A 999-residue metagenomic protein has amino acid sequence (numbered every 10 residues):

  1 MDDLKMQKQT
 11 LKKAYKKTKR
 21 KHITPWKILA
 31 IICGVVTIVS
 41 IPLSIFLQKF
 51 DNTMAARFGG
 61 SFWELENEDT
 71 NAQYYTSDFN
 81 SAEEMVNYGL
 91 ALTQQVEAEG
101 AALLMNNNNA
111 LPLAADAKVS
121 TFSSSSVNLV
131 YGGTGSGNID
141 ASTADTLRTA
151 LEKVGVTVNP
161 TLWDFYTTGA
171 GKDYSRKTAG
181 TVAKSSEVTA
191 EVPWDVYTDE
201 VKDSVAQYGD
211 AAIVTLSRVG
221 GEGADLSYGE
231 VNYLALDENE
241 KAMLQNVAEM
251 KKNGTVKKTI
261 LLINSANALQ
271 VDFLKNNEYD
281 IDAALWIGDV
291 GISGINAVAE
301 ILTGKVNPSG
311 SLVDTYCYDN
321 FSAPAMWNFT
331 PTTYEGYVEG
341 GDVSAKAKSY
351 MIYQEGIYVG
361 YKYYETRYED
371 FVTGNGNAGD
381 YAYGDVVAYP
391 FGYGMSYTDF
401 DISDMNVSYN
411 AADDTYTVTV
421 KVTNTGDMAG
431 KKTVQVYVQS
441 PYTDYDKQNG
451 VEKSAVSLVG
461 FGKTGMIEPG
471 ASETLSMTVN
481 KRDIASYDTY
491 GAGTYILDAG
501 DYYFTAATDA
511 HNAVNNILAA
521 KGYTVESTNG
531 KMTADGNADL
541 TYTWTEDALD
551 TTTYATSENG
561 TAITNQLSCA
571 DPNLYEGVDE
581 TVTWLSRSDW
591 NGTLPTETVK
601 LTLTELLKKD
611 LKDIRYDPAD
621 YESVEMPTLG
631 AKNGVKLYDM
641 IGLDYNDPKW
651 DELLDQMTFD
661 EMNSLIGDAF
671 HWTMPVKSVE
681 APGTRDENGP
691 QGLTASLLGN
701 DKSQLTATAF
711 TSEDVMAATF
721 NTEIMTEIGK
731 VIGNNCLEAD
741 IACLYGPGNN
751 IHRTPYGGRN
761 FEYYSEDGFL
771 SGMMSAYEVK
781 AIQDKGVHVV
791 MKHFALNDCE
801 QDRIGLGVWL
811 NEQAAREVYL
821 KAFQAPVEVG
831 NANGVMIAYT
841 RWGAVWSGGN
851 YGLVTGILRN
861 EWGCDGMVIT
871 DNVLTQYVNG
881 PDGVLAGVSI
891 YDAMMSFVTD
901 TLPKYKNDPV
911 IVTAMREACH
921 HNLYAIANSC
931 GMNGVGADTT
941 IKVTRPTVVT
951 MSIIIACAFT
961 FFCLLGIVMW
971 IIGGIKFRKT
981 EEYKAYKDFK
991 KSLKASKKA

Functional and structural regions predicted by a protein language model:
M1-D488, I496-F504, A510, G560-A999: Glycoside hydrolase catalytic-domain context in secreted enzymes
K481-Y554: Terminal connector regions
T553-T561: A non-transmembrane, solvent-exposed segment enriched in polar/low-complexity residues
